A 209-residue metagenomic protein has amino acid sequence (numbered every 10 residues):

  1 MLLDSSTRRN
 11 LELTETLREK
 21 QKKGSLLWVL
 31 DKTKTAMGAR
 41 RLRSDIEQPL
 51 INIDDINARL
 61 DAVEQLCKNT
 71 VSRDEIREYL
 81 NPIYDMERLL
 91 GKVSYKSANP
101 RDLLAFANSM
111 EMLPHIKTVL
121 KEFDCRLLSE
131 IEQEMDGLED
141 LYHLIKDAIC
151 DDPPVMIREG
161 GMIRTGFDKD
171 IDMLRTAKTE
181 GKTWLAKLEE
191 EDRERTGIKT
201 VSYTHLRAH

Functional and structural regions predicted by a protein language model:
M1-H209: Alpha-helical bundle segments enriched in helix-capping/polar residues
